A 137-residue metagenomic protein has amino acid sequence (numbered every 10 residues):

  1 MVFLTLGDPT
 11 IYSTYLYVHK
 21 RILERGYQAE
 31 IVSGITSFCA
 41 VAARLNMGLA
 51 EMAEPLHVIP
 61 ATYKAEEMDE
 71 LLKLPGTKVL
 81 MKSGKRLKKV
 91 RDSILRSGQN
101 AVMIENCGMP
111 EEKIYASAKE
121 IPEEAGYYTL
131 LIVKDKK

Functional and structural regions predicted by a protein language model:
M1, L72-K137: A contiguous loop/helix-start segment that scaffolds small-molecule binding in enzyme catalytic cores
G7: C-type cytochrome heme-c attachment and multiheme electron-transfer modules
T10-L71, P122-E124: Class I SAM-dependent methyltransferase SAM-binding "motif I" and its flanking Rossmann-like core
